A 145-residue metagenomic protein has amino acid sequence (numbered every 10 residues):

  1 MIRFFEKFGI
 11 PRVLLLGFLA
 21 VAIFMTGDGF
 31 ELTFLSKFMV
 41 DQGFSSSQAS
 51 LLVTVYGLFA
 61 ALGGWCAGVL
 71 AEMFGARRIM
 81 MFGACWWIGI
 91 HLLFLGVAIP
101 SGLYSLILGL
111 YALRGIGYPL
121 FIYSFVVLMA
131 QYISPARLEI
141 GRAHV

Functional and structural regions predicted by a protein language model:
F8-G57: Helix-loop boundary and gating motifs at the non-cytosolic
A22, I90, Y104-L120: Hydrophobic core of transmembrane alpha-helices in multi-pass small-molecule transporters, especially MFS/SLC-type
G57-W65: Residue-level signature of mid-helix packing/kink "hotspots" within the transmembrane helices of 12-pass Major
G64-G75: Helix-to-loop junctions at the C-terminal end of transmembrane segments in multipass secondary transporters
C85-S101: C-terminal ends and interior cores of transmembrane alpha-helices in multi-pass membrane transporters/permeases
L120-I133: Intracellular juxtamembrane helix-capping segments at the cytosolic ends of symmetry-related transmembrane helices
A143-V145: Conserved small/polar residues in nucleotide/adenosyl-binding loops
